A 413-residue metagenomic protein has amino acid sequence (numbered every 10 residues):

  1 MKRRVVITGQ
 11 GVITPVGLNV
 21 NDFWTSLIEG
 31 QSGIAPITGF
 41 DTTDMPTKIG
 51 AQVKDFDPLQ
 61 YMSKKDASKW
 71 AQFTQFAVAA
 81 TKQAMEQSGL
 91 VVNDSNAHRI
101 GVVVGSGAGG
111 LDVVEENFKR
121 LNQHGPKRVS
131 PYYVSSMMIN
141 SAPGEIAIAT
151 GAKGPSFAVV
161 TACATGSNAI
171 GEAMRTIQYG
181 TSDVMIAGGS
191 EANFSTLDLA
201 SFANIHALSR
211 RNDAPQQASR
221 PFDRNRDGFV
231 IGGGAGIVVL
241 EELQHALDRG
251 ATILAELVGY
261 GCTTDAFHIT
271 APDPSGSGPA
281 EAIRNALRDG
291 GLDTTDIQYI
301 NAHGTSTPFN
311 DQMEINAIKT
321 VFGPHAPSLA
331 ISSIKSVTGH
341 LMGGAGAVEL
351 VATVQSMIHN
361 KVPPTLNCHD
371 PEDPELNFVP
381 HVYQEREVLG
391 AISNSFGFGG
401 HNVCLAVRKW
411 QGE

Functional and structural regions predicted by a protein language model:
M1-D66, Q244-E256, V351-L366, R408-E413: ACP-dependent fatty acid/polyketide chain-elongation machinery
R4-T8, Q31, A35, D213-G290 (+2 more regions): Condensing-enzyme catalytic core mediating Claisen C-C bond formation in acyl metabolism
I7, D22, Q31-T161, S190-L199 (+1 more regions): Conserved beta-ketoacyl condensing-enzyme motif
G9, L27, T81, V102 (+10 more regions): Conserved small-residue
A77-L90, A142-P143, A147-E191, F229-A251 (+3 more regions): Active-site-proximal alpha-helical scaffold in enzymes
A84-N96, A246-I253, I283-Y299, V321-H325: Phosphate/pyrophosphate-binding loops at sites that engage ATP/ADP/AMP, CoA/4′-phosphopantetheine, polyphosphate
H124-S130, G171, R175, E191-L247 (+4 more regions): Glycine-/small-residue-rich "gating" segment that lines the acyl/pantetheine channel and substrate pocket
T181-D227, Y260-P274, G304-D311, S328-N377: Acyl-CoA/ACP chain-elongation machinery
